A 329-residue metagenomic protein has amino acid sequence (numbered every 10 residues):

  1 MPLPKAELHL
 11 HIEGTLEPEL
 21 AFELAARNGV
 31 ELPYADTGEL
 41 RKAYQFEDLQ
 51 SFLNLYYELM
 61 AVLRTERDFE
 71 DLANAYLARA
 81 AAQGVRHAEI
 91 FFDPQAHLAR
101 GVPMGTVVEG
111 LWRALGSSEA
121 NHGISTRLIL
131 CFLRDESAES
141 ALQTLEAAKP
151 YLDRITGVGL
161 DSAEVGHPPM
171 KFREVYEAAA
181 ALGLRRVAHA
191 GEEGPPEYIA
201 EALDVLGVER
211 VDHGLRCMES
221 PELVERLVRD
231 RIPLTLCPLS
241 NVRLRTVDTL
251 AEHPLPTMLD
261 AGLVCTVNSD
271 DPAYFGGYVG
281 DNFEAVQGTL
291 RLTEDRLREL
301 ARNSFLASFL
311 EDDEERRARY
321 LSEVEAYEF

Functional and structural regions predicted by a protein language model:
M1-L184, E193-Y198, V205, E209-R210 (+2 more regions): Metal-cofactor-binding active-site regions of metalloenzymes
